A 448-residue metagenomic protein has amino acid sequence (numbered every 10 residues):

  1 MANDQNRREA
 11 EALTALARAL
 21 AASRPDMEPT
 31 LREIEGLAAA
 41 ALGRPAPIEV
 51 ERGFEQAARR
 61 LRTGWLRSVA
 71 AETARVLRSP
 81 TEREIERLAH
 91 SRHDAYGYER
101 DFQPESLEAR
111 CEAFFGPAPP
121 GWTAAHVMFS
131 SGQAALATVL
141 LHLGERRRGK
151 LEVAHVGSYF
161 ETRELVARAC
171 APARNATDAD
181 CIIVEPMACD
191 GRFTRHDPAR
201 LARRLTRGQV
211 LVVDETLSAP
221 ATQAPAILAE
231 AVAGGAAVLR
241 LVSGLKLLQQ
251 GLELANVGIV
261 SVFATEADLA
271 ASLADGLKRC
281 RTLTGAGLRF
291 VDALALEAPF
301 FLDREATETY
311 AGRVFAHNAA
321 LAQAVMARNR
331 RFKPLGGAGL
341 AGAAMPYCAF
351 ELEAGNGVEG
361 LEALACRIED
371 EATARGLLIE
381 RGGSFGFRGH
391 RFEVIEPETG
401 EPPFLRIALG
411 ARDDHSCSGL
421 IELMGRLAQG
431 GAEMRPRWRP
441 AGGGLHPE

Functional and structural regions predicted by a protein language model:
M1-R168, M326-A327, G443-P447: Conserved N-terminal alpha-helix of the aminotransferase class I/II PLP-enzyme fold
A17-R24, A39, G43-G64, A233-G400 (+4 more regions): Active-site C-terminal subdomain of aminotransferase-like
R100, M128, H155, E185 (+3 more regions): Glycine- and other small-residue-rich loops at beta-strand/loop junctions that grip anionic moieties
P119, L143-R148, A173-R174, A199-T206 (+4 more regions): Alpha-helix termini
A137, L141, T194-A202, D414-Q429: Amphipathic, non-transmembrane alpha-helical secondary structure
T138-H142, E161-R168, F193-H196, A219-I227 (+2 more regions): A short acidic (Asp/Glu
A154-S158, V184-A188, D214-L217, E351-E353 (+1 more regions): Structural motif
A171-A231, A237, S243-L247: Active-site phosphate-binding strand-loop segment of PLP-dependent enzymes
